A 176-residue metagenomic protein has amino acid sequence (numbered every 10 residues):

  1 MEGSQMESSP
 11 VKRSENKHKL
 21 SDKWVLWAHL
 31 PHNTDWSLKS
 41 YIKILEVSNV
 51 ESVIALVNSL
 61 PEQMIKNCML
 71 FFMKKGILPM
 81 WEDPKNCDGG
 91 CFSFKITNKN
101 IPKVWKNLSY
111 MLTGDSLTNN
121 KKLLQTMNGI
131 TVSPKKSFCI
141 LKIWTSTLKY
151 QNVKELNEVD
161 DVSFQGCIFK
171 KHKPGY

Functional and structural regions predicted by a protein language model:
E2-S8, K12-N16, S21-K23, K39 (+1 more regions): Conserved NAD+-utilizing ADP-ribose enzyme module
K17-L45: Glycine-rich loop/turn
L38-Q63, F94: Extended catalytic/binding region for NAD+/ADP-ribose chemistry, centered on the ART fold
